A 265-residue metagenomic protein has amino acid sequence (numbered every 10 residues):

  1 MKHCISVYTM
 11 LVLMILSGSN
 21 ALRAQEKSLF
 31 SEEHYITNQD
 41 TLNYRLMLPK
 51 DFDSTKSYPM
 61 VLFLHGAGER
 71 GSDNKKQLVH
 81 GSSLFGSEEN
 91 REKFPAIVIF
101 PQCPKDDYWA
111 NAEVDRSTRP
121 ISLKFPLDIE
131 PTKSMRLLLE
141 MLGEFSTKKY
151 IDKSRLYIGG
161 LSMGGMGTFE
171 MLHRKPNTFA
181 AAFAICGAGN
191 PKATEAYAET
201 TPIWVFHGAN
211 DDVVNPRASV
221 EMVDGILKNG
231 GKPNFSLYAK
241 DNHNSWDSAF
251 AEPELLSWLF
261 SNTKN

Functional and structural regions predicted by a protein language model:
M1-K27: Bacterial Sec-dependent N-terminal signal peptides
A21-M60, G68, A96, K133-E140 (+7 more regions): A domain-start/cap signature at the N-terminus of enzymes
D51-K56, A110-L161: Gly/Ser-rich "nucleophile elbow"/oxyanion-hole loop immediately N-terminal to the catalytic nucleophile in hydrolases
L64-H65, H207: The conserved beta1-alpha1 loop
E69-M135: Active-site machinery of serine-nucleophile hydrolases
V79-E89, C186-A196, R217, E221: Alpha-helical scaffolding within the catalytic cores of extracellular/periplasmic polymer-degrading hydrolases
G143-Y197: Primarily recognizes the serine-hydrolase "nucleophile elbow" in alpha/beta-hydrolase and SGNH/GDSL folds
I185, A193, P202-N265: C-terminal catalytic histidine-bearing segment of alpha/beta-hydrolase fold enzymes
